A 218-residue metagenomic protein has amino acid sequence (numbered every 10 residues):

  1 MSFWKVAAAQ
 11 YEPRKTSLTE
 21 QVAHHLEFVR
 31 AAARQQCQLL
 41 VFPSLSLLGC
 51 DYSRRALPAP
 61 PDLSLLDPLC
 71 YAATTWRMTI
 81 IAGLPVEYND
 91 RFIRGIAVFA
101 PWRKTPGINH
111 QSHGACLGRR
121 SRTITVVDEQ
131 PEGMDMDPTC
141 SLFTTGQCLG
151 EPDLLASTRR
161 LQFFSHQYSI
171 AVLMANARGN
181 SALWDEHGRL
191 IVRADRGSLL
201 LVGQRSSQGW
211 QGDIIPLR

Functional and structural regions predicted by a protein language model:
M1-A8: Extreme N-terminal starter segment of soluble prokaryotic enzymes
Q10-K15: Short polar catalytic/cofactor-binding loops
L18-P101, E151-I170: Cys-nucleophile CN-hydrolase/nitrilase-fold catalytic domain and related Cys-dependent amidase chemistry that acts on
L63-I81, G133-L200: CN hydrolase (nitrilase-like) catalytic-core segments centered on the catalytic cysteine and neighboring Lys/Glu
Y71, E87-P138, P152, R159 (+2 more regions): Active-site catalytic loop in hydrolytic enzyme cores
S206-R218: A short C-terminal boundary segment appended to hydrolase-like catalytic domains
